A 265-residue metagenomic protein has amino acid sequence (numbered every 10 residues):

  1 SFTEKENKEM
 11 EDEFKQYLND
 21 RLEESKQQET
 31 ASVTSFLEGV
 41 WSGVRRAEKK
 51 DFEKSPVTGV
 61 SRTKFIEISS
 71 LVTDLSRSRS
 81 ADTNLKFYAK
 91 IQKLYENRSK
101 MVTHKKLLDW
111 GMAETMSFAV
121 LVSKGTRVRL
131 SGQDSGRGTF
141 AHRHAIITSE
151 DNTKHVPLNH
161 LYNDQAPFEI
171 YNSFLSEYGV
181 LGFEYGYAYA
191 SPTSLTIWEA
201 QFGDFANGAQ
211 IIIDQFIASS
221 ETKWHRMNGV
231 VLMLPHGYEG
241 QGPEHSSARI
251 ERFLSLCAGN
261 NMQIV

Functional and structural regions predicted by a protein language model:
S1-V265: Flexible, glycine-rich loop/tail regions that form catalytic "lids" or insertion modules at the edges of active sites
